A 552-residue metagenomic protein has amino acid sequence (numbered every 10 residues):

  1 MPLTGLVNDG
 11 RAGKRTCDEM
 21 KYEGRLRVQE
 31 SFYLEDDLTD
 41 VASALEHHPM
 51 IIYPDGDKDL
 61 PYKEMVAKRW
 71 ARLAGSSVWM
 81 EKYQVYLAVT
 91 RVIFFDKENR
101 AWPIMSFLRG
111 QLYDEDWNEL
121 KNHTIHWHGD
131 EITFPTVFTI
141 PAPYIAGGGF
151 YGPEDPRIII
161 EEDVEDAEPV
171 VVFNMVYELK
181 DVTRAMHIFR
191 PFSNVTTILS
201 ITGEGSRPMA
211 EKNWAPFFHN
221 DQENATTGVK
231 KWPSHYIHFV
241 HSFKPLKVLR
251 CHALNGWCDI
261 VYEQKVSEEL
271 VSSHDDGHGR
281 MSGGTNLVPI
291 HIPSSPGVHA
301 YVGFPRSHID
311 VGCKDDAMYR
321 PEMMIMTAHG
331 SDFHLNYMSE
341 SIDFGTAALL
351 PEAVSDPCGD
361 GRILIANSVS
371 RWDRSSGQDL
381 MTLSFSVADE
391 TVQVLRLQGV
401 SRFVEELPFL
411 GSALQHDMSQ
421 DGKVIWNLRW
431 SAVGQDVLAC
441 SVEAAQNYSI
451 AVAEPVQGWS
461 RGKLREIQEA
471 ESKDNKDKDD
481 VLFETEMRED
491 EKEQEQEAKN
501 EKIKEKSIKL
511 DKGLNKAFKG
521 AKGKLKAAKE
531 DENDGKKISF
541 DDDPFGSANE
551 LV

Functional and structural regions predicted by a protein language model:
M1-A44, S472-E493, E497-D531, K536-V552: Juxtamembrane luminal stem/stalk of type II transmembrane Golgi/ER carbohydrate-processing enzymes
P2-E486: Beta-propeller domains
